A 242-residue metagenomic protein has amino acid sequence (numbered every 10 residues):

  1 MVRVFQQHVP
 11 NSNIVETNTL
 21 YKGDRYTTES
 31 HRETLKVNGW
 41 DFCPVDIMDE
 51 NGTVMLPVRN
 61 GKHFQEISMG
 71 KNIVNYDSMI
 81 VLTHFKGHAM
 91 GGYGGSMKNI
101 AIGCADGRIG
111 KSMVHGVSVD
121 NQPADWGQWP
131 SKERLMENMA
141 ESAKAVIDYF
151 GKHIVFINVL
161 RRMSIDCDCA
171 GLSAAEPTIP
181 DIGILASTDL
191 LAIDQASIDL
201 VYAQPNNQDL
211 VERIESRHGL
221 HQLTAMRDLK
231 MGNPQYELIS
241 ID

Functional and structural regions predicted by a protein language model:
R3-D242: Extended, low-polarity segments enriched in aliphatic/aromatic residues
